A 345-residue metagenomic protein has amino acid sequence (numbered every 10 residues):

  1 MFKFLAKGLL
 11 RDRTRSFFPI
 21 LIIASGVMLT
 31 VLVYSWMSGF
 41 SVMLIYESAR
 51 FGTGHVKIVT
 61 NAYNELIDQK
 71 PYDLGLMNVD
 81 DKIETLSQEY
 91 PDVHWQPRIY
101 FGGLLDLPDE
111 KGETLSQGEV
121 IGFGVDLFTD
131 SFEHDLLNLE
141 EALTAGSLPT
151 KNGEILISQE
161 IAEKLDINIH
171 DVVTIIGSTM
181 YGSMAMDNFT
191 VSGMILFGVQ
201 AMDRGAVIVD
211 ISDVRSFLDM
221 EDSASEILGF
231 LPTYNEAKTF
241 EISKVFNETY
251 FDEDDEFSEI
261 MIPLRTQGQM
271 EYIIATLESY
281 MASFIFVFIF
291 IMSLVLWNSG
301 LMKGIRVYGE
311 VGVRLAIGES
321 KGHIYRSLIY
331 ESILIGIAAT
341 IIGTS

Functional and structural regions predicted by a protein language model:
L9-S25: Membrane-interface helix starts
R13-R15, K303-G312: Transmembrane helix boundary and interhelical loop/hinge segments in multi-pass membrane proteins
A24-S35, G39, I289-M292, K303 (+2 more regions): Small-residue faces within membrane-embedded alpha-helices
M28-I58: Alpha-helical transmembrane segments
W36, T233, K238-S293, K303-I305: Peri-transmembrane interface segments
N61, P71-I208, S212-D222: A structural signal for hydrophobic secondary-structure junctions, strongest on transmembrane helix-loop-helix units
L66-I67, D73, L196-G198, G229-K238 (+1 more regions): Structural beta->alpha junctions
L301, E310-S345: Transmembrane alpha-helical interface segments in multi-pass membrane proteins
